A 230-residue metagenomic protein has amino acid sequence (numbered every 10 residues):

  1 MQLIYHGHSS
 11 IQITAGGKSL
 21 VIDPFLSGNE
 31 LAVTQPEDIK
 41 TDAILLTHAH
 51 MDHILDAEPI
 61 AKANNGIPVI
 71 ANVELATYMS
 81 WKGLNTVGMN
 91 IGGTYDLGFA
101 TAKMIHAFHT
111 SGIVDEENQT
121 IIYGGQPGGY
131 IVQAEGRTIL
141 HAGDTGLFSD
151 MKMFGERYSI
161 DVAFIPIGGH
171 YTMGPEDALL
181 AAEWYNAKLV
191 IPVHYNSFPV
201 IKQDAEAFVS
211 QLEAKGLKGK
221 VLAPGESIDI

Functional and structural regions predicted by a protein language model:
M1, T14-L20, T94-A102, Q133-I139 (+1 more regions): Beta-strand-turn-beta hairpins that frame and shape the catalytic cleft of phosphate-ester-processing enzymes
M1-S19, L26-N29, K103, H109 (+2 more regions): Zn-dependent metallo-beta-lactamase
Q12-H50, L55-K62, T110-I122, T145-R157: Pre-active-site segment of Zn-dependent metallo-hydrolases
I22-D23, T41-A49, V69-V73, L140-T145 (+3 more regions): Active-site neighborhood of phospho(di)ester-bond hydrolases with catalytic His/Asp-centered motifs
N29, M51-L55, A76-M79, T94-D96 (+4 more regions): Active-site environment of divalent metal-dependent phosphoester hydrolases
A32-G112: Active-site HxH/HxHxD metal-binding segment of metal-dependent hydrolases
P68, S80-G93, L179, E183-I230: Binuclear metal-ion centers of metallo-dependent hydrolases, dominated by the metallo-beta-lactamase
N118-A182: Active-site-proximal loop/helix segments of hydrolase catalytic cores
